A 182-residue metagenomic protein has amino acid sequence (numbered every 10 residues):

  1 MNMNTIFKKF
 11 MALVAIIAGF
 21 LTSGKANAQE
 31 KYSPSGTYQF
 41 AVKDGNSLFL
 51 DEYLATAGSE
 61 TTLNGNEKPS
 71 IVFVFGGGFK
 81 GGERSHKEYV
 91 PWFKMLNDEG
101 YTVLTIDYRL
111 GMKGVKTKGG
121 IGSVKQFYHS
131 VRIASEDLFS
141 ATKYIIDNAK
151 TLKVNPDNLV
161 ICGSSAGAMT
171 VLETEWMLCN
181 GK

Functional and structural regions predicted by a protein language model:
M1-E30: Bacterial Sec-dependent N-terminal signal peptides
Q29-G65: N-terminal cap/lid segment of alpha/beta-hydrolase-fold proteins
N66-G77: Short beta-strand element of the alpha/beta-hydrolase
G78-G81, V103, Y144: Serine-hydrolase catalytic-loop signature spanning alpha/beta hydrolases and amidase-signature enzymes
F79-E88, D107-R132, M177-L178: Cap/lid segment of the alpha/beta-hydrolase catalytic domain
S85-T105: Short amphipathic alpha-helix adjacent to the substrate-entry channel of hydrolases
K125-K150: Alpha/beta-hydrolase active-site loop
K143-K182: Primarily recognizes the serine-hydrolase "nucleophile elbow" in alpha/beta-hydrolase and SGNH/GDSL folds
